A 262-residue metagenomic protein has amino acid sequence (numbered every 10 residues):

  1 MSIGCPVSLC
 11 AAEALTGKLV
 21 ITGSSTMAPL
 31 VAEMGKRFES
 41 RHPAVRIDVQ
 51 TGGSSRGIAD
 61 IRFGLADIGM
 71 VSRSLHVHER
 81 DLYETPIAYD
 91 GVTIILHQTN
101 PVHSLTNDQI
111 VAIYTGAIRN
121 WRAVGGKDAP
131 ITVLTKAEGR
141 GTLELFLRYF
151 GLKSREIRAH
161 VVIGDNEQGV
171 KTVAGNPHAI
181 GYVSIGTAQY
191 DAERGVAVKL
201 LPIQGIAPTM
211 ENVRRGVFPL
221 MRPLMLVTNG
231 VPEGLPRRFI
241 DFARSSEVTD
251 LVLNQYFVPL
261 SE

Functional and structural regions predicted by a protein language model:
M1-P6: Bacterial N-terminal signal peptides
C10-E262: Exported/periplasmic ABC-transporter solute-binding proteins
